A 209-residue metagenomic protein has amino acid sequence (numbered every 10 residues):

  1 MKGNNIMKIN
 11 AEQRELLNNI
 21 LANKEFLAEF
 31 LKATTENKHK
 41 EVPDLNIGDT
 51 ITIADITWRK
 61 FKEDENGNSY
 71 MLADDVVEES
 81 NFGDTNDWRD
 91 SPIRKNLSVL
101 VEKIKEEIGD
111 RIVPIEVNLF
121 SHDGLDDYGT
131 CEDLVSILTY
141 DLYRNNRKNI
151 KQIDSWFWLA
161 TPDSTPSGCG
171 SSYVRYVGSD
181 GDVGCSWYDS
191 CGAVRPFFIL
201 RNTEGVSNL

Functional and structural regions predicted by a protein language model:
M1-I6: Short, Lys/Arg-enriched N-terminal segments with co-localized hydrophobic residues within the first ~10-30 amino acids
K8-L209: Collagenous Gly-X-Y triple-helix signature in extracellular proteins
